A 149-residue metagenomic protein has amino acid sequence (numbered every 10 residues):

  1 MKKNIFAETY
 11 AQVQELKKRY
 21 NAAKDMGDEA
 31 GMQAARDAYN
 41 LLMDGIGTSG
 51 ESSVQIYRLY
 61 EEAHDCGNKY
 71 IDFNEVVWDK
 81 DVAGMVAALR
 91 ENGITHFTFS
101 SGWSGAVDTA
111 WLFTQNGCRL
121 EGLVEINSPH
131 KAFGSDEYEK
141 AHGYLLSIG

Functional and structural regions predicted by a protein language model:
M1-G105: An N-terminal amphipathic alpha-helical segment
V86-A88, T109, F133-S135: Generic structural signal for short, flexible, solvent-exposed coil/loop and linker residues
A106-R119: Short, aromatic/basic amphipathic alpha-helical patches
L120-G149: C-terminal edge-of-domain segments
